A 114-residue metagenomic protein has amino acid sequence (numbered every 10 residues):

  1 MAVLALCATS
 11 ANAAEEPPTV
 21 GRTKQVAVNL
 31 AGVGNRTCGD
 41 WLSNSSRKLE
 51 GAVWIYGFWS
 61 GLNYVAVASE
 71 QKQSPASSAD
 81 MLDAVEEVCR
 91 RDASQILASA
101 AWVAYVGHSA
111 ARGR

Functional and structural regions predicted by a protein language model:
M1-C7: Bacterial N-terminal signal peptides
A2, K24-Q25, N29, R112-R114: N-terminal hydrophobic targeting segments
T9-A13: Sec/Tat signal peptide C-region and signal peptidase I cleavage site
P18-E87: Short N-proximal segments of mature Sec-exported proteins
R91-R114: C-terminal partner/receptor-binding element of secreted or periplasmic proteins
